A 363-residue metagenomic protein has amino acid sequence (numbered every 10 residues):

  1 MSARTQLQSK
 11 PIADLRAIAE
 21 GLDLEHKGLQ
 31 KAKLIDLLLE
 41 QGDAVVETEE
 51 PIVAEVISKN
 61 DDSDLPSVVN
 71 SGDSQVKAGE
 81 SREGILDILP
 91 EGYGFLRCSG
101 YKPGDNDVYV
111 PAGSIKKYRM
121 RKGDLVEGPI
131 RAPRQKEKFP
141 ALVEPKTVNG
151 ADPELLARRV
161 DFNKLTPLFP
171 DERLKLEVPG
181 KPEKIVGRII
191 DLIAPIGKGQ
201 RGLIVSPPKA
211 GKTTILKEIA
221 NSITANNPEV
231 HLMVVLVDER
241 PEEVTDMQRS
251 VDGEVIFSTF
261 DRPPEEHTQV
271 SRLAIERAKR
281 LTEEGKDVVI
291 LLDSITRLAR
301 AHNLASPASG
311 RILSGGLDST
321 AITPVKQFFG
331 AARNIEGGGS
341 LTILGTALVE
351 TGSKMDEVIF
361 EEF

Functional and structural regions predicted by a protein language model:
M1-S81, I85-Y93, Y101-N106: Charged, low-complexity terminal tails
I12, E20-L24, L39-E47, M120 (+14 more regions): Non-catalytic alpha-helical coupling and interface elements of nucleotide-dependent molecular machines and regulators
L15, L34, G94, P111 (+6 more regions): Residue-level signature of catalytic and energy-coupling elements of molecular machines, predominantly ATP/GTP-dependent
P66-L156: N-terminal "pre-motor" subdomain/linker immediately upstream of P-loop NTPase catalytic cores
V76-R82, I185-I189, A274-K279, F328: Phosphate-interacting basic helix/loop segments used at nucleotide- and nucleic-acid interfaces
A78-E80, I88-G92, Y101-G104, M120-D124 (+8 more regions): Short flexible coil/turn linkers enriched for glycine and charged/polar residues that connect secondary-structure
A132-I204, A210: P-loop NTP-binding catalytic core
G211, I219-I223, N227-F363: P-loop NTPase catalytic core
